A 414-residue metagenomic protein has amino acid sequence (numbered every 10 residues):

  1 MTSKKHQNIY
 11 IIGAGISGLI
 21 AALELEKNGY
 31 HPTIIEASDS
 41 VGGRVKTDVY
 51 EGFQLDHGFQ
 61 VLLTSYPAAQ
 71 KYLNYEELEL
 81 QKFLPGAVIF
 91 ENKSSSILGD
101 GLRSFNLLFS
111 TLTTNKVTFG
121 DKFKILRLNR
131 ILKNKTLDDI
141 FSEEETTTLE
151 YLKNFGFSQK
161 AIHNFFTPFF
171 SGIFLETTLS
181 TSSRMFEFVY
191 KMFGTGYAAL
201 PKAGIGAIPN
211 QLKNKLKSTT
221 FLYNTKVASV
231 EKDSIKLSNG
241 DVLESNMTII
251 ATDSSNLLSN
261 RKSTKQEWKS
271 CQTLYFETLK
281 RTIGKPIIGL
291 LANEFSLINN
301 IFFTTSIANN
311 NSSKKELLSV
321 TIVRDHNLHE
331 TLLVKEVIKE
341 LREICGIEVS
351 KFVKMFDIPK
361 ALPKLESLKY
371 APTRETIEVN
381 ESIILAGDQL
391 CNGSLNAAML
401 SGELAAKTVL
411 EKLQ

Functional and structural regions predicted by a protein language model:
K4, A228-L332, I344: Mid-domain catalytic core of redox enzymes that form a hydrophobic substrate pocket/lid adjacent to a catalytic redox
Q7-I34, L410: N-terminal Rossmann-like FAD-binding beta1-loop-alpha1 element of flavoenzymes
I16-S17, V41, S401: Hydrophobic/small residue at the entry helix of a nucleotide-binding pocket
E26-Y50: Glycine-rich FAD pyrophosphate-binding loop
E51-I131, K135-D139: Dinucleotide-binding Rossmann-like beta1-alpha1 core, especially the glycine-rich loop that anchors the ADP
Y66, T252-S254, G387: Glycine-rich, N-terminal phosphate-binding loop of Rossmann-like dinucleotide-binding domains
R127-D233: Active-site/ligand-binding neighborhood in enzyme catalytic cores
N310-Q414: Conserved flavin/dinucleotide-binding core of flavoenzymes
